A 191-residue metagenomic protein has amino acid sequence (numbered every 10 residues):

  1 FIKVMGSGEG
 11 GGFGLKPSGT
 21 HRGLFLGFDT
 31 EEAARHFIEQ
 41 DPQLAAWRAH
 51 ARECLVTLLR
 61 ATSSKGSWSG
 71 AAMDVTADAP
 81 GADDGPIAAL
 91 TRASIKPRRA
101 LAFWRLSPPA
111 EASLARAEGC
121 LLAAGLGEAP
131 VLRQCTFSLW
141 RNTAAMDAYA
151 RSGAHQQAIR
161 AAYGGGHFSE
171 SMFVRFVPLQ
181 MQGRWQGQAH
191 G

Functional and structural regions predicted by a protein language model:
F1-R22, E31-F37, R48-C135, A145-G153 (+1 more regions): Short S/T/G/P-rich N-terminal loop/turn motif that feeds into the first structured element of a domain
F28-D29, W140: Signature tryptophan residues that serve as conserved aromatic anchors
P42-A49, Q156-I159: A common structural junction motif
G127-A129, A161, G166: Acidic/histidine-enriched, beta-strand-rich ligand/metal-binding domains
W140-Q156, R160-Y163: Active-site/pore-lining binding-face segments in mid-to-C-terminal subdomains
